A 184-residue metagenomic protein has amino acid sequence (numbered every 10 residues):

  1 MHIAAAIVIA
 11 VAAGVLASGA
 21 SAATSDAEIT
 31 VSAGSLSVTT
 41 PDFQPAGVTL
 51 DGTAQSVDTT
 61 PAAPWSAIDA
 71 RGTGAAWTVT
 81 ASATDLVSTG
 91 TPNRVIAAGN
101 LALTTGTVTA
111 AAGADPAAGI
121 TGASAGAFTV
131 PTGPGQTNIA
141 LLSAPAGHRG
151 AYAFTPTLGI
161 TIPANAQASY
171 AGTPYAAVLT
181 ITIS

Functional and structural regions predicted by a protein language model:
M1-A22: Secretory targeting and sorting signals
S21-S184: Signature of Gram-negative chaperone-usher
